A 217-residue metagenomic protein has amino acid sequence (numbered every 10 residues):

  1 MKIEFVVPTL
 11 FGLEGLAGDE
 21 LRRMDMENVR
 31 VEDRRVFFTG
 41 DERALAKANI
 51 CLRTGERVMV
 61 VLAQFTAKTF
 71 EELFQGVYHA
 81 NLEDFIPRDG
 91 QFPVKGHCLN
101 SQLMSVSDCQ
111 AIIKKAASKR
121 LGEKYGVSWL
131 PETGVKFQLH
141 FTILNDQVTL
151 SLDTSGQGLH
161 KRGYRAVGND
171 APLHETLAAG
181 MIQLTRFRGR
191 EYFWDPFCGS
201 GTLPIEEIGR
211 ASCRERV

Functional and structural regions predicted by a protein language model:
M1-E4, R162-Y164: A short, structure-level motif marking secondary-structure boundaries and short turns
K2-F137: Non-catalytic nucleic-acid substrate-recognition regions in nucleic-acid-modifying enzymes
D33, L152-T154, F197: Glycine-rich, histidine-containing beta strand-loop boundary motifs that form or position
A44, N100, Q147, G156 (+1 more regions): Short loop/turn segments at secondary-structure transitions that flank enzyme active sites
H97, L144-L184: Class I S-adenosyl-L-methionine
Q138, Q147-T149, R190-F193: Beta-sheet entry/capping signal
R165, L173-R216: Conserved S-adenosyl-L-methionine
